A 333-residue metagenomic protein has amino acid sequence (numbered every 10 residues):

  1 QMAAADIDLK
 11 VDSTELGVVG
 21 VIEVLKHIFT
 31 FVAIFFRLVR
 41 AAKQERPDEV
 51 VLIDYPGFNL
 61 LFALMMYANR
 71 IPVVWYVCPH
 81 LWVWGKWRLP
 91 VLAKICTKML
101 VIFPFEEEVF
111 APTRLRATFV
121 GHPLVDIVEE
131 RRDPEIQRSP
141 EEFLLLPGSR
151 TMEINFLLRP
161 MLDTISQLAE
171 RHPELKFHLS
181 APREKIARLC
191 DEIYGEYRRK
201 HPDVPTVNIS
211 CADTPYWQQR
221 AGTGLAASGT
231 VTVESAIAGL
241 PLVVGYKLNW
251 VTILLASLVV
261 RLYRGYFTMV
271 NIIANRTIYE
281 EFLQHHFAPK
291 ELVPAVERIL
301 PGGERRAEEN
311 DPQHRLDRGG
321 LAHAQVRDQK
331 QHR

Functional and structural regions predicted by a protein language model:
Q1-D328, R333: Nucleotide-activated sugar donor-binding and catalytic core shared by glycosyltransferases and related lipid-linked
